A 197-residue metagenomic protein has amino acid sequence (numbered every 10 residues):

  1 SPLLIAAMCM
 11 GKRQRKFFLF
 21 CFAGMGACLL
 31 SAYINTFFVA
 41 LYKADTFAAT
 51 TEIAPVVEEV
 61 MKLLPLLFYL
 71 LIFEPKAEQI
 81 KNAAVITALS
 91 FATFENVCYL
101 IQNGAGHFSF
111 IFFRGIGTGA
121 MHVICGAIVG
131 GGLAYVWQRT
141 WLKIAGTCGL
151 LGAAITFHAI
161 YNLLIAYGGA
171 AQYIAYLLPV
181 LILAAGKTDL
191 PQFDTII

Functional and structural regions predicted by a protein language model:
S1-I197: Hydrophobic alpha-helical segments at protein termini of multi-pass membrane proteins
